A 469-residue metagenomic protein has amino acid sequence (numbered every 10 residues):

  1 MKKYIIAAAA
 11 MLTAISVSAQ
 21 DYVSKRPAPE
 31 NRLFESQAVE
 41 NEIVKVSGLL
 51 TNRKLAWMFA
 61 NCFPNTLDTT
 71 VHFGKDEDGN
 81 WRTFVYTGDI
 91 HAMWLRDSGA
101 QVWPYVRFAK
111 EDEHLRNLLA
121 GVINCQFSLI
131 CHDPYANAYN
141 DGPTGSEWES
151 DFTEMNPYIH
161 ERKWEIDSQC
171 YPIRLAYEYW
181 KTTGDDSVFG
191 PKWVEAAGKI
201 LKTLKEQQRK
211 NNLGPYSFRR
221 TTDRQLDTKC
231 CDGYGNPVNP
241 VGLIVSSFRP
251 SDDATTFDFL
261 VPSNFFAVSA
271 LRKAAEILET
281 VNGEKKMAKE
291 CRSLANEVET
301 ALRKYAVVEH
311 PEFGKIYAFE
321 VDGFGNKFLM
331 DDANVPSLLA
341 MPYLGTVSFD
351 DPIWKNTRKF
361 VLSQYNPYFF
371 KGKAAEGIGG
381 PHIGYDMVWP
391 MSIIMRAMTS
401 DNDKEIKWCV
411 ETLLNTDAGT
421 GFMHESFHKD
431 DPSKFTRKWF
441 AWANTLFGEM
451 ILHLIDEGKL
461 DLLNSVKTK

Functional and structural regions predicted by a protein language model:
M1-Q20: Bacterial Sec-dependent N-terminal signal peptides
Q20-R96: Low-complexity, Ser/Thr/Pro/Gly-enriched N-terminal "stalk/linker" regions
E35-T51, A100-E113, Y171-D186, F265-E284 (+3 more regions): Well-ordered alpha-helical scaffold segments within catalytic/enzyme domains
M58, E113-L129, D186-K205, A274 (+4 more regions): Extended, well-ordered alpha-helical scaffold segments
L67-N80, T144-F152, P237-R249, A418-E425: Active-site-adjacent bridging/hinge elements
H91-L119, I123-L226, A441-I455: Aromatic-rich carbohydrate-recognition surfaces in CAZymes
L95, C131-Y135, Y139-G142, D151-T153 (+4 more regions): Extended ligand-binding clefts on enzyme/binding-domain cores
D151-P157, R162-E165, F328-S348, D386-K469: C-terminal capping/lid segments that line or modulate ligand- or cofactor-binding pockets
